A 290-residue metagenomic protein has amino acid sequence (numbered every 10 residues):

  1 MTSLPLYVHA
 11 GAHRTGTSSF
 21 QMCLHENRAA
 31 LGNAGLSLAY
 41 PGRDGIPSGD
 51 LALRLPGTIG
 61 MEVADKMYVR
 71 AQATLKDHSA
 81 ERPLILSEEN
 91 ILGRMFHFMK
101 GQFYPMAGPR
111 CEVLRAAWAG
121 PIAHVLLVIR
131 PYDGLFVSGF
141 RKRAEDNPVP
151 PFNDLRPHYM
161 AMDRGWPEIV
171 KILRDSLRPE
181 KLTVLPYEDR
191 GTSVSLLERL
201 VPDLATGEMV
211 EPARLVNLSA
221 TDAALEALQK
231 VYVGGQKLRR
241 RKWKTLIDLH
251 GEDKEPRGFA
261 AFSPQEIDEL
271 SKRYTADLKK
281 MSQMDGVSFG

Functional and structural regions predicted by a protein language model:
M1-G290: Anion-recognition interface
